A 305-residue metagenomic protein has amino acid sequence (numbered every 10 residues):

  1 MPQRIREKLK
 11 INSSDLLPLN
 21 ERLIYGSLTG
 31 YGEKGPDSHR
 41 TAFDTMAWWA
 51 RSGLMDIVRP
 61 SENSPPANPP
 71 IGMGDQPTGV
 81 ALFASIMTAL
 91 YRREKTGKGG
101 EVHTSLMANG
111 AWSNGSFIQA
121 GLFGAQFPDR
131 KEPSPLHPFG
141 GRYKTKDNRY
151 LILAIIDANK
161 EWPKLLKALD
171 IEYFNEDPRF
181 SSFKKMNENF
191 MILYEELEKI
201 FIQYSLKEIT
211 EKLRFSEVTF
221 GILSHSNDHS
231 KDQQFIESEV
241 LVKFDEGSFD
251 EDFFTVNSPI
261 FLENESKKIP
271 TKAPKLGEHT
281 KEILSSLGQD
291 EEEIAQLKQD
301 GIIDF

Functional and structural regions predicted by a protein language model:
I5-L151, I155: Active-site-adjacent "lid/gating" segments in soluble enzymes
R40, A120-D129, D232-F249: Short, surface-exposed loop/helix-turn segments at secondary-structure junctions that function as lids/hinges flanking
F139-S216, F220: Aromatic-enriched alpha-helical interface/lid elements that frame and gate functional surfaces
N148, A158, D228, F249 (+1 more regions): Short, glycine-/Ser/Thr-/acidic-enriched flexible segments
E176-E188, S224-K231, E293-F305: Short linear loop/turn motifs
R214-S238: Conserved PLP cofactor-binding pocket of PLP-dependent enzymes
E246-Q296: Flexible, small-/acidic-enriched active-site or ligand-binding loops
